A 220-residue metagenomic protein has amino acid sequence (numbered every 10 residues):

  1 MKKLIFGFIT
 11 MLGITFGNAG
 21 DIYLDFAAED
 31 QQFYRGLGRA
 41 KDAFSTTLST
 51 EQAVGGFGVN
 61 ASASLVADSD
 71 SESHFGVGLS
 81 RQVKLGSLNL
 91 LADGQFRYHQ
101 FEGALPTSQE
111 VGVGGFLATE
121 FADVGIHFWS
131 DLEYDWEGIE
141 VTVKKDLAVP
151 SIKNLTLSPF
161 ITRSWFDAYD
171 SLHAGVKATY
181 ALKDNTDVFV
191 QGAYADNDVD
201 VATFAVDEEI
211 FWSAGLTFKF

Functional and structural regions predicted by a protein language model:
M1-Y23, N185: Cleavable N-terminal export/targeting peptides
N18-D68: Short glycine/proline- and aromatic-enriched beta-strand/turn motifs that initiate or cap beta-hairpins
I22-L24, V54-A61, L85-A92, T119-I126 (+2 more regions): Repeated loop/turn-to-beta-strand initiation elements of outer-membrane beta-barrel proteins
L24-D30, A61-L65, A92-Y98, G115-L117 (+4 more regions): Transmembrane beta-barrel strands of outer-membrane/channel proteins
D25-A27, T47-A53, G78-K84, G114-A118 (+4 more regions): Transmembrane beta-barrel domains of outer membrane proteins
Y34-D42, L65-F75, H99-Q109, W129-E140 (+2 more regions): Solvent-exposed loop/turn segments connecting transmembrane beta-strands in outer-membrane beta-barrel proteins
P106-D167, Y194: Detector for outer-membrane/organellar transmembrane beta-barrel domains, recognizing the amphipathic beta-strand
Y180, Y194, D207-F220: Outer-membrane beta-barrel "beta-signal"
